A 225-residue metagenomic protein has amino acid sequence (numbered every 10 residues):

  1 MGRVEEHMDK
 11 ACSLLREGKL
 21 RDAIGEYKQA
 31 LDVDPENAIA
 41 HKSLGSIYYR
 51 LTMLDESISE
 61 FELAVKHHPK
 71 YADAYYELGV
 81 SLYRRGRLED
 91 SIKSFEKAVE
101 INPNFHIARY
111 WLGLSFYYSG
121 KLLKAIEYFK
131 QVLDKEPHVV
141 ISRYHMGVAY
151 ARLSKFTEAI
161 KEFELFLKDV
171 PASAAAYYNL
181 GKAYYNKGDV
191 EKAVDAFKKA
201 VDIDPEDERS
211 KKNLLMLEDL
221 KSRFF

Functional and structural regions predicted by a protein language model:
M1-E5, K10, V190-F225: Terminal, low-structured helical/coil segments at or just beyond the last alpha-helical repeat
R3-I39, S43-M53, V80, R84: Alpha-helical segment of the N-proximal tetratricopeptide repeat
V4-E5, A38-I39, A72-D73, H106-I107 (+3 more regions): Helix-start (N-cap) detector for alpha-helical repeat units in TPR-like alpha-solenoids, especially tetratricopeptide
R16-K28, L51-L63, R84-K97, Y118-Q131 (+4 more regions): Structural signature of tandem alpha-helical TPR/SEL1-like repeats, specifically the intra-repeat loop/turn
L114, P137-V148, R152: Histidine/lysine/aspartate-rich catalytic loop segments that bind and position anionic ligands
